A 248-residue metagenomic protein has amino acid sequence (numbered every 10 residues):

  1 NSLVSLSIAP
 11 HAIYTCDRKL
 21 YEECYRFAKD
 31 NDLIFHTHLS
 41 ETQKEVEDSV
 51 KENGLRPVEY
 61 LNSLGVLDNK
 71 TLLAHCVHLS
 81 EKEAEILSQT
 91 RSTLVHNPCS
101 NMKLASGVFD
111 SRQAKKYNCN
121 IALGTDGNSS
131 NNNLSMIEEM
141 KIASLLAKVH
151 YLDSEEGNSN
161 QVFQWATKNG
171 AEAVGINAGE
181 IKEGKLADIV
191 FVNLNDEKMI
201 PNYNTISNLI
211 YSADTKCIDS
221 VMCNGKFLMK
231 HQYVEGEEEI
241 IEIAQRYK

Functional and structural regions predicted by a protein language model:
N1-T93, A105-I121, L186: Histidine/acidic residue-rich metal-binding segments in metalloenzymes
T15, V77-H78, N101-M102, S130 (+1 more regions): Short, surface-exposed acidic/glycine-rich loop or hinge patches that mediate macromolecular interfaces
E41, P98-M102, G127-S129: Short, acidic/turn-prone active-site loops that include or flank metal/cofactor- and phosphate-binding residues
S63-K70, R112-D196, S212-A213: His/Asp/Glu-enriched, well-ordered alpha-helical/loop segment that forms or immediately abuts the divalent-metal
L104-V108, N132-L134, P201: Short, charged, surface-exposed secondary-structure boundary motifs
Q164-K248: Active-site microenvironment of metallo-dependent hydrolases
